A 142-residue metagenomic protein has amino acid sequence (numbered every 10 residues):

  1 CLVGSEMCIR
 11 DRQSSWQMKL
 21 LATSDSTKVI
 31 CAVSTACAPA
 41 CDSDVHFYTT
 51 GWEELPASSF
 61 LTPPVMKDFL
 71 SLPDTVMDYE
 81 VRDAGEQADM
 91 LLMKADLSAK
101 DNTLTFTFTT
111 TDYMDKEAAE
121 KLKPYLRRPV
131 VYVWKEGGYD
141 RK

Functional and structural regions predicted by a protein language model:
C1-D11: Single conserved hydrophobic/aromatic residue that forms the stacking wall/gate of nucleotide- or nucleobase-binding
D11-R12, S24-D25, V33-A40, T107-Y113: Short, flexible beta-strand-to-coil junctions
Q13-W16, I30-C31, A40-V45, A88-L92 (+1 more regions): Short, surface-exposed coil-to-beta transition loops
M18-A22: Beta-propeller blade termini
T23-D25, S98-A99: Flexible, charged surface loops at secondary-structure boundaries
S26-P64: Mid-length scaffold segments of soluble, non-membrane domains
A57-W134, D140: Short aromatic loop motif centered on NTY/YTY
